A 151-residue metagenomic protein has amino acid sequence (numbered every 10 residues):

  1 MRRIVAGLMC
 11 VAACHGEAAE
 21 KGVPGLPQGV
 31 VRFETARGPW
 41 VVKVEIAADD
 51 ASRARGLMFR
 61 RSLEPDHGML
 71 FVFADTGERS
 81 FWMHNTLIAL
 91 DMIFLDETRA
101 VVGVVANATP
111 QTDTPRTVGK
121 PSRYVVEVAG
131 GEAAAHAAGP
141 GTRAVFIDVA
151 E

Functional and structural regions predicted by a protein language model:
M1-G7: Sec-dependent signal peptide recognition, specifically the positively charged N-region followed immediately by
L8-G16: Hydrophobic h-region of N-terminal signal peptides that target proteins for export in Gram-negative bacteria
H15-E151: Compact, glycine-rich, soluble single-domain proteins
